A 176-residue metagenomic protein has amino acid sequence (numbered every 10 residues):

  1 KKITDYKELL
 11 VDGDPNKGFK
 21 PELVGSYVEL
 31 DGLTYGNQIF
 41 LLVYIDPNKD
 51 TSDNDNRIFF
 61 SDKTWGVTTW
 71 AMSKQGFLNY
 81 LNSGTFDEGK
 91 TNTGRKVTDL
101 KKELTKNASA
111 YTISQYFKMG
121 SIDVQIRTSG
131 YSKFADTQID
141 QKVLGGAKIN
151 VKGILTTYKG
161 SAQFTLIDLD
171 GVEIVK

Functional and structural regions predicted by a protein language model:
K1-K176: OB-fold nucleic-acid-binding modules
